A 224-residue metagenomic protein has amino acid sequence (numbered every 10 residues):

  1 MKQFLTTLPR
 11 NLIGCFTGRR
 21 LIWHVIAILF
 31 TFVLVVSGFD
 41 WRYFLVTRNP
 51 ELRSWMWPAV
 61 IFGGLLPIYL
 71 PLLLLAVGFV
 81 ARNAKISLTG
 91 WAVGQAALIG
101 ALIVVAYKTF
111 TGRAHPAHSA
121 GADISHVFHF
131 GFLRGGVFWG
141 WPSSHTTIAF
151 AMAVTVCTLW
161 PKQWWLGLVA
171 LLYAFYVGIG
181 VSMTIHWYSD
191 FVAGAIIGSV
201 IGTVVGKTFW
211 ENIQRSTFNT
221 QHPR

Functional and structural regions predicted by a protein language model:
M1-L74, K108-L133: N-terminal transmembrane-helix/juxtamembrane module of multi-pass inner/ER membrane proteins
Q3, D123-F218, H222: Membrane-embedded catalytic cores of phosphoryl/pyrophosphoryl-handling enzymes
L8-P9, S37, L75-K85, V156-K162 (+1 more regions): Structural signal for the C-terminal ends of transmembrane alpha-helices and the immediately following loop
I22-I26, G90-G94, W165-L171, V192: Hydrophobic alpha-helical transmembrane segments
V25-L29, V93, A97-A101, V105 (+2 more regions): Alpha-helical transmembrane spans of integral membrane proteins, capturing the lipid-embedded, hydrophobic core of TM
F30-S37, I99-V105, L172-S182: Aromatic-anchored segments of alpha-helical transmembrane domains
L52, N83-L88, A117, K162-G167: Membrane-helix interface segments
L75-Y107: Interfacial segments of alpha-helical transmembrane regions
